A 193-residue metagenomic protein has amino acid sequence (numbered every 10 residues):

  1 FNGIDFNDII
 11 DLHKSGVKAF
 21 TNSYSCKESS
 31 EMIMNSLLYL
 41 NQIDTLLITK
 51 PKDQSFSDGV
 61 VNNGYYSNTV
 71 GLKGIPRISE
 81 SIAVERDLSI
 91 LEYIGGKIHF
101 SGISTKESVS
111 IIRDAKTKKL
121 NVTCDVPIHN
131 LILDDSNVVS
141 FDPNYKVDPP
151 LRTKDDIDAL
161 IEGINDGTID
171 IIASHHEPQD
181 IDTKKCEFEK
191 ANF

Functional and structural regions predicted by a protein language model:
F1: Aromatic/His-enriched, Gly/Pro-containing loop or helix-boundary segments that lie immediately adjacent to catalytic
I4-I172: Histidine/acidic residue-rich metal-binding segments in metalloenzymes
E80, E189-F193: Gly/Ser/Thr-rich active-site loops/lids in small-molecule metabolic enzymes that frequently grip phosphoryl groups
S174-I181: Active-site anion/phosphate-binding pocket segments in diverse small-molecule metabolic enzymes
D182-E189: Basic, amphipathic juxtamembrane/active-site segments that coordinate anionic phosphate or diphosphate groups
